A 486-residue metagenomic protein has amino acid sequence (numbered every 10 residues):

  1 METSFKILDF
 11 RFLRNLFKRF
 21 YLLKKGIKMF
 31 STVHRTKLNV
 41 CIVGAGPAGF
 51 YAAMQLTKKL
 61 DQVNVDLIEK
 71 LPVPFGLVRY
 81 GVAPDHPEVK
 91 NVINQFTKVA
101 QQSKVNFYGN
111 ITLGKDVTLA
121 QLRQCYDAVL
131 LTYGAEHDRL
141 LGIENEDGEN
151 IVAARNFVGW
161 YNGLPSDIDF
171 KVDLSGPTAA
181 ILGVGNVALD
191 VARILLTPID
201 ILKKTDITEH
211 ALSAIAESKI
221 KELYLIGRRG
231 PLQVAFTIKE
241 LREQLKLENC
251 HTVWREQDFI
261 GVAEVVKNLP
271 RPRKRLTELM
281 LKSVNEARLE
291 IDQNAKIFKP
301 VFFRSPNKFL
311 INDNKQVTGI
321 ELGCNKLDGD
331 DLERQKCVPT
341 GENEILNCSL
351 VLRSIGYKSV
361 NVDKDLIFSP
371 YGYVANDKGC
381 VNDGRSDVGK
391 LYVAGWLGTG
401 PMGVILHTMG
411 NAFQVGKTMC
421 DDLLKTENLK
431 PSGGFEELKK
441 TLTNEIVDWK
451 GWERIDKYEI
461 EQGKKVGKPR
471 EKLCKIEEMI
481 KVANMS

Functional and structural regions predicted by a protein language model:
R35-G46, S175-L182: Beta1/beta-strand and adjacent pyrophosphate-binding region of the FAD-binding site in flavoprotein oxidoreductases
V40-Q62, L189-L195: N-terminal Rossmann-like FAD-binding beta1-loop-alpha1 element of flavoenzymes
V63-L67, L189, R193-E344, M419-P431 (+2 more regions): Dinucleotide-binding/catalytic capping subdomain of oxidoreductase cores
P72-A128, L276, L281-Q293, K299: N-terminal Rossmann-like dinucleotide/flavin-binding domain of flavoprotein oxidoreductases that bind FAD/FMN
Q95-E146, N150-I151, N307-I320: Feature captures the FAD/FMN-dependent oxidoreductase FAD-binding
D138-E217, V374-V381: Glycine-rich dinucleotide-binding loop and its adjacent helix/turn
E149, C380-S486: C-terminal, flexible cofactor-proximal segment of oxidoreductases
N150-I168, F309-N312, Q316, D328-T399: FAD-site-proximal beta/loop scaffold in flavoenzymes
